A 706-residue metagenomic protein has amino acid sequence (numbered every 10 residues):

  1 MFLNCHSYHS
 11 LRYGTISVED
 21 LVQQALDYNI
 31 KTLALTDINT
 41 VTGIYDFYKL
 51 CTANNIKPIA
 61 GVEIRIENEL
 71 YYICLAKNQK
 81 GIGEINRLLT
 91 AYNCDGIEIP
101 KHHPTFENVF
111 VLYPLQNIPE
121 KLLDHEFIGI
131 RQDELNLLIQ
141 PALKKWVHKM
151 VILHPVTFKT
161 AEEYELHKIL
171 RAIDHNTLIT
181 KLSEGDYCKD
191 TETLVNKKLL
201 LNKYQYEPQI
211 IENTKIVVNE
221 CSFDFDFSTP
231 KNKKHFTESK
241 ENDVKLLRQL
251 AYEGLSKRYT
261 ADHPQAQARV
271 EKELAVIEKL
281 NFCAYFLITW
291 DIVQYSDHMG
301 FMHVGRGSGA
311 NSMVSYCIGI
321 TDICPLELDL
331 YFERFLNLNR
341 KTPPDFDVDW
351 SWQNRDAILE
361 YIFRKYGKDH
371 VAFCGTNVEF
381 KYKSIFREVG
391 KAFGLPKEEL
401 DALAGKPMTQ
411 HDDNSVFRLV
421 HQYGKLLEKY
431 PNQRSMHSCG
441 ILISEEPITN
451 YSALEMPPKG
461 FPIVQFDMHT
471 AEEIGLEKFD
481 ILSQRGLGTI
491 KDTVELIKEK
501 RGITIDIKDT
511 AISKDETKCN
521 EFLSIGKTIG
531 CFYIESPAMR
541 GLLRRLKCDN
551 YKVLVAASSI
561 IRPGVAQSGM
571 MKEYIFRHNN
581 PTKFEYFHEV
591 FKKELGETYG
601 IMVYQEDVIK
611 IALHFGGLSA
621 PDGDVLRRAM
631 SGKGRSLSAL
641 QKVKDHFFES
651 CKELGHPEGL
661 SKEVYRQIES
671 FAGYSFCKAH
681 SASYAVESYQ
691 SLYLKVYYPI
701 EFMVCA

Functional and structural regions predicted by a protein language model:
F2-H9, S17-T32, I56-D133, I152 (+6 more regions): Conserved active-site carboxylates
N4-H6, I38-N39, T157, H437 (+1 more regions): Histidine-centered divalent metal-coordination motifs
T15-V18, T40-L50, L135-L143: Active-site-adjacent beta->alpha loops and helix N-cap segments on the catalytic face of soluble alpha/beta enzymes
A25, C51, L143-K145, V218 (+2 more regions): A generic structural signal for well-ordered alpha-helical segments
T32-L35, C51-N54, T191, S239-A706: Noncatalytic, beta-rich nucleic-acid-contacting surfaces in large DNA/RNA-processing enzymes
I38, E63-I64, V156, S308: Short, ordered loop/turn segments at secondary-structure junctions
I38-G43, D133-L137, T157-T160, N377-K381 (+2 more regions): Acidic, metal-coordinating catalytic cores used for nucleic-acid/nucleotide bond scission and strand-transfer chemistry
K149-E162, G305-S308, H437: Short acidic/histidine-rich active-site segments
